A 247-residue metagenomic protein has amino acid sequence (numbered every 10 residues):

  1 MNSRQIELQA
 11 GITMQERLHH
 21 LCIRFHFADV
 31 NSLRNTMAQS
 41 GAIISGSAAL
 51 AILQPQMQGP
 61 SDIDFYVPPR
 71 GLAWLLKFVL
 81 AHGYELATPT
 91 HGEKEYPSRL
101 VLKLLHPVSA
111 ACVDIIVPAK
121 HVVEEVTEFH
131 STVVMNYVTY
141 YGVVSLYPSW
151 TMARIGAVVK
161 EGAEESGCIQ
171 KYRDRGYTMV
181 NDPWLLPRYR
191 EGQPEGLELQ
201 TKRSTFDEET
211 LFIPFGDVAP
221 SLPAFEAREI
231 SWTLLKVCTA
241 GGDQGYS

Functional and structural regions predicted by a protein language model:
M1-N2, D29, G71, L75 (+3 more regions): Alpha-helical interaction elements in eukaryotic regulators
M1-R34, Q39-S40: N-terminal regions immediately upstream of nucleotidyltransferase
E16-H20, L86-T90, Y137-Y140: Short, flexible/disordered secondary-structure transition segments
F25-L76: Active-site nucleotide-donor binding segment shared across nucleotidyl transfer reactions
V67-A111: Metal-dependent nucleotidyltransferase catalytic core
E93-S247: Catalytic cores of NTP-dependent nucleotidyl/adenyl transfer enzymes across multiple folds
